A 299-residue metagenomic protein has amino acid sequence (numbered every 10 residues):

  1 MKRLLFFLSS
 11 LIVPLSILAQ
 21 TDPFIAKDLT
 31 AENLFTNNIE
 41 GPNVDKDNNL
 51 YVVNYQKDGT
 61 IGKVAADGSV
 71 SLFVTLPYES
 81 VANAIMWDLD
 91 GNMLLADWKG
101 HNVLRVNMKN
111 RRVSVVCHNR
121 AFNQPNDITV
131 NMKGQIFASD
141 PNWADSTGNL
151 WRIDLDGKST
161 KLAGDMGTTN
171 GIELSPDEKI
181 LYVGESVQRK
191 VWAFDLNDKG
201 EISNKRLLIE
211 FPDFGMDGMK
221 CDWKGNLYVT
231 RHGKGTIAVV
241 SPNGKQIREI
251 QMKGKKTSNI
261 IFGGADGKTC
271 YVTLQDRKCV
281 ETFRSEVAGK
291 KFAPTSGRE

Functional and structural regions predicted by a protein language model:
M1-T21: Bacterial Sec-dependent N-terminal signal peptides
Q20-K27, L50, Y55, D140 (+1 more regions): Blade/loop signatures of beta-propeller domains
Q20-N37, G68, K205-R206, T295: A short helix->beta-strand "capping" segment at the edge of beta-propeller domains
D28, S71-T75, S114-H118, T160-G164 (+3 more regions): Beta-propeller fold detector
N33-L50, P77-D97, N102, N119-T147 (+6 more regions): Beta-rich, blade/repeat-based domains predominating in secreted/periplasmic proteins but also intracellular
Y51-T75: Beta-propeller domains
T60-G62, N102-L104, N149-W151, K190-W192 (+2 more regions): A short loop-to-beta-strand structural motif that recurs across blades of beta-propeller domains
V64-S69, N107-R111, I153-G157, D195-G200 (+2 more regions): Short loop/turn segments that connect beta-strands within beta-propeller blades
